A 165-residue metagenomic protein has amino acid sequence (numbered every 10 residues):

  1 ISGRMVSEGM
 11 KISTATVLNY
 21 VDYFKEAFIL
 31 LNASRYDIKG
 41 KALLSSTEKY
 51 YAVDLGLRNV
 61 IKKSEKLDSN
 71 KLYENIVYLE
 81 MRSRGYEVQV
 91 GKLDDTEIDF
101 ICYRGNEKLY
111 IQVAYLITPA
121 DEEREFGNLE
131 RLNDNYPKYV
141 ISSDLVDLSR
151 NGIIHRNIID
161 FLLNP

Functional and structural regions predicted by a protein language model:
I1-K108: Accessory nucleic acid-recognition modules appended to NTPase machines
N106-T118: Active-site ExK catalytic segment of metal-dependent nucleases
Y115-I159: Catalytic cores of nucleic-acid endonucleases
